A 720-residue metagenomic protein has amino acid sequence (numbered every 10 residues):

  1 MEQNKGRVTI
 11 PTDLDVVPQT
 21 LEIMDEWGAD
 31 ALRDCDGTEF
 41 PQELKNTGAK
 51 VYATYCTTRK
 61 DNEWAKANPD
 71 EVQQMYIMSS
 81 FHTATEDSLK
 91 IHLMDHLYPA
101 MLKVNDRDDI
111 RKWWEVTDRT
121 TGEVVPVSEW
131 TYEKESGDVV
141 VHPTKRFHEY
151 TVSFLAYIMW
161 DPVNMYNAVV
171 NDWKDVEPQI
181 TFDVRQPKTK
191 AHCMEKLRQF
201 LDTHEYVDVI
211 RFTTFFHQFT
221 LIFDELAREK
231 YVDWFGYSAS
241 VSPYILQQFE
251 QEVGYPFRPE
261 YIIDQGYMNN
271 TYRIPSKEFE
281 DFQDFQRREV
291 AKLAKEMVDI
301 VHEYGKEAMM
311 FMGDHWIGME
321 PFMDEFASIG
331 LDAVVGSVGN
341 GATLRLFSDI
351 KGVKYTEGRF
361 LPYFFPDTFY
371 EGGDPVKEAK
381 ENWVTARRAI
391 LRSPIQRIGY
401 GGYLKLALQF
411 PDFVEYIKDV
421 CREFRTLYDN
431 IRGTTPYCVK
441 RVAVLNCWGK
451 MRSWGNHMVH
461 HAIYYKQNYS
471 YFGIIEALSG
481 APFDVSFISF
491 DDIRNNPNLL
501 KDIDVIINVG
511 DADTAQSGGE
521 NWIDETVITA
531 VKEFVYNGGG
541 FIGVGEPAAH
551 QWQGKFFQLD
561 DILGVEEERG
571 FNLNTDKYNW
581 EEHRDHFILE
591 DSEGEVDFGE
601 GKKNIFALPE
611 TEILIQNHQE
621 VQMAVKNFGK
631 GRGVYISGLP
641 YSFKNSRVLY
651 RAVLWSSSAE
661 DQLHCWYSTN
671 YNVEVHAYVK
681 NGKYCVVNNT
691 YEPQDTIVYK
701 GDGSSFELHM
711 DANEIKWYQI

Functional and structural regions predicted by a protein language model:
E2-R59, E63-P99: Noncatalytic N-terminal accessory/assembly modules of large enzymes
G6-T12, A29-C35, N171-A191, I274-A291 (+8 more regions): The substrate-binding groove and active-site-proximal loops of carbohydrate-active enzymes, especially glycoside
V8-L21, C35-E39, M310-M319, I475-L499: A short, well-structured beta->alpha microelement
T9, D15-Y52, K196-T213, F326 (+4 more regions): Catalytic domains of carbohydrate-active enzymes, especially glycoside hydrolases
L44, W64-A65, L197-R198, D208-F215 (+12 more regions): Hydrophobic targeting/anchoring helices
D70-S328, L346, R432: Polysaccharide-binding and catalytic clefts of secreted carbohydrate-active enzymes
L221-D224, K405-V439, S479, Q558 (+4 more regions): Extracellular ligand-binding/catalytic regions of CAZymes and related secreted enzymes and adhesion modules
G518-G594, G599-G601: A glycine-rich, often tryptophan-bearing local segment used as a flexible ligand/cofactor-contacting loop or short
